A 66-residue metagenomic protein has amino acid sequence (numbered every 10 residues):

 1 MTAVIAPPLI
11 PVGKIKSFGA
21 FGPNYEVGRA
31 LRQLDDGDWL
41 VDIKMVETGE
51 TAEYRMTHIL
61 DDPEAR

Functional and structural regions predicted by a protein language model:
M1-K14: Mixed-charge, Lys/Arg-rich low-complexity intrinsically disordered regions
P11-G19, I43: A short beta-strand micro-motif
F21-N24, T48-E50: Short acidic/polar mixed-charge low-complexity motifs
P23-R32: Short beta-strand-centered aromatic/proline hotspots
R29, I43-M45: Residue-level recognition of conserved beta-strand positions in structured domain cores
L34-D36, G49: A cross-taxa feature marking solvent-exposed loop/turn segments within ectodomains of secreted and single-pass membrane
G37-D42: Short aromatic-glycine-enriched beta-strand elements
M45-R66: Intrinsically disordered, low-complexity, charged/polar segments
